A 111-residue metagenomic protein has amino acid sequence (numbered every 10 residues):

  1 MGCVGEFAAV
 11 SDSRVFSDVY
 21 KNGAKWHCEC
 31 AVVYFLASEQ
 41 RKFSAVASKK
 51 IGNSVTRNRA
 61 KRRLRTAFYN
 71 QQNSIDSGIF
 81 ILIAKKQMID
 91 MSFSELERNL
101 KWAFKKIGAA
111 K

Functional and structural regions predicted by a protein language model:
M1-K111: Positively charged, solvent-exposed patches that mediate nucleic-acid binding
